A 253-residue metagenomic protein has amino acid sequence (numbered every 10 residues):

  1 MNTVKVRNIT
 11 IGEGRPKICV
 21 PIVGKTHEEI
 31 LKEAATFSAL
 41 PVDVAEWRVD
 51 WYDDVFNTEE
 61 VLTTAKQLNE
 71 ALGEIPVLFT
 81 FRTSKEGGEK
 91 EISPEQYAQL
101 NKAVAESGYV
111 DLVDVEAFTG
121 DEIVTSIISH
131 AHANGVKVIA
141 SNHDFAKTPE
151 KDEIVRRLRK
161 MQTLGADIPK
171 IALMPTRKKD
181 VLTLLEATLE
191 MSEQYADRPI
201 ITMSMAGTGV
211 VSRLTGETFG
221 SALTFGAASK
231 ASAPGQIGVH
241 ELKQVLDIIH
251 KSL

Functional and structural regions predicted by a protein language model:
M1-T10, K251-L253: Short, Lys/Arg-enriched, disordered terminal segments
N2-V4, G14-A133, A146-K147: Active-site beta->alpha loop and helix N-cap motifs at the rims of alpha/beta catalytic domains
L112, A117-L253: Catalytic alpha/beta core domains of metabolic enzymes, predominantly
